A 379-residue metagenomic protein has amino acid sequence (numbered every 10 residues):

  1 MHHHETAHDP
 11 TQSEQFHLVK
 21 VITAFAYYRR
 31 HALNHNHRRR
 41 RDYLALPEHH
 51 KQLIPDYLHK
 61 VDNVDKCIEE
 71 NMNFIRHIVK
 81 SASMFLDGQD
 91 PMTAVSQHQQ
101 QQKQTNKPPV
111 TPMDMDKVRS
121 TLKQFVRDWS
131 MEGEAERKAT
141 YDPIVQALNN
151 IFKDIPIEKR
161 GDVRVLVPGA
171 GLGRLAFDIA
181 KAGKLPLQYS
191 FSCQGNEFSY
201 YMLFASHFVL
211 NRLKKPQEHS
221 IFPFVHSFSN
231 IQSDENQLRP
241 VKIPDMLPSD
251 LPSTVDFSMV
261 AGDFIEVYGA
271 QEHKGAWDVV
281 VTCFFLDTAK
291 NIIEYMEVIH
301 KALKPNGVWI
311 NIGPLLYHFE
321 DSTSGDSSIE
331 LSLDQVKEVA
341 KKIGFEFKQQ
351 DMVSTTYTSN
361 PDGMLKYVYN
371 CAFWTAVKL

Functional and structural regions predicted by a protein language model:
M1-I155, R212-S233, K348: N-terminal accessory regions of S-adenosyl-L-methionine
L172-C193, H207: Conserved SAM-binding loop of SAM-dependent methyltransferases across substrates and taxa, primarily the Class I
S199: Conserved SAM/SAH-binding beta-strand->alpha-helix loop
L210-H273: S-adenosyl-L-methionine
I265-V280, L365-V368: A short acidic, Gly/Pro-enriched loop at the edge of an enzyme's catalytic core that lines a small-molecule cofactor
I293-V308: A short glycine-rich, Lys/Arg-flanked "PGG" loop and its adjoining helix->strand segment in the class I
P305-F319: Conserved beta-strand signature within the Rossmann-like core of class I S-adenosyl-L-methionine
I343-F345, T355-L379: Core SAM-dependent methyltransferase catalytic element
